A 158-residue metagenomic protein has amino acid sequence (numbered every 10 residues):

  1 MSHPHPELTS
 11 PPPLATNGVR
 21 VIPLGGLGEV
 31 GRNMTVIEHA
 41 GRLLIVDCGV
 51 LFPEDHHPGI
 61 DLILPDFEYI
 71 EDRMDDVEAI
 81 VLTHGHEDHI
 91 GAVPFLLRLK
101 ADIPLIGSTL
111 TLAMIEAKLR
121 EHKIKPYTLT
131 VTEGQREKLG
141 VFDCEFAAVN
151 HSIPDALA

Functional and structural regions predicted by a protein language model:
M1-I22, E38-G49: Metallo-beta-lactamase
S2-L8, P12-P13, L110-A156: Metallo-beta-lactamase
N17-G25, V30-H39, Q135-A158: Catalytic core of the metallo-beta-lactamase
L27-R32, H39-L82, P94-I103, G107-T111 (+1 more regions): Pre-active-site segment of Zn-dependent metallo-hydrolases
D61-L64, E87, N150-I153: Conserved phosphate-coordination/catalytic loops
A79, T83-I90, H151: Histidine-centered divalent metal-coordination motifs
